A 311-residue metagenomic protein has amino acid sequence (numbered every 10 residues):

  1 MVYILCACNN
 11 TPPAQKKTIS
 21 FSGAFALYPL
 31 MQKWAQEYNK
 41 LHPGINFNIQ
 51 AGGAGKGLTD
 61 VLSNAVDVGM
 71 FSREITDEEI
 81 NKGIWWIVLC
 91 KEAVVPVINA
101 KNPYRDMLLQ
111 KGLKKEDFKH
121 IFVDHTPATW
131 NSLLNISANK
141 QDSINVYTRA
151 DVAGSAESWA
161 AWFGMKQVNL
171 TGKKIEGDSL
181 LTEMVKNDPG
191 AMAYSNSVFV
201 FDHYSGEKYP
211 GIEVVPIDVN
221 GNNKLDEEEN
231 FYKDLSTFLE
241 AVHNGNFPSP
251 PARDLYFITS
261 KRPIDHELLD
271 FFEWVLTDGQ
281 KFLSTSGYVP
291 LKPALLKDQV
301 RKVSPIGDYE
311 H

Functional and structural regions predicted by a protein language model:
C8-H311: Flexible loop/hinge segments at secondary-structure junctions
